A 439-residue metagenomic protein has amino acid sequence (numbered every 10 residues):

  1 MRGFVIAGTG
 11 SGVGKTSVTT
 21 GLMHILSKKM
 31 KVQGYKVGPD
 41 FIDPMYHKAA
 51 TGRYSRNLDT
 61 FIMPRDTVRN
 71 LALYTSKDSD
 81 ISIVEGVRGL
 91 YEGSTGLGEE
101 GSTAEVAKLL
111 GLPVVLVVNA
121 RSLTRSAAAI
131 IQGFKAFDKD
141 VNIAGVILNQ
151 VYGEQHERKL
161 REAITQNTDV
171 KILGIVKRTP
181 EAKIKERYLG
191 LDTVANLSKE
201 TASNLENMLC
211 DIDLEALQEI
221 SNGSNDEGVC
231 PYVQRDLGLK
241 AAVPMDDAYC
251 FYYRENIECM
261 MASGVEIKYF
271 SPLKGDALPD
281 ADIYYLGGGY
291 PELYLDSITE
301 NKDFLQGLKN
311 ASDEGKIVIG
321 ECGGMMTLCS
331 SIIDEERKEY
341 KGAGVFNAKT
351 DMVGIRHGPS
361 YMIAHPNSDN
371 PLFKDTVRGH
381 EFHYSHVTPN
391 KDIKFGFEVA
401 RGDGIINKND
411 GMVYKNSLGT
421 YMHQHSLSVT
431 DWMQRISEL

Functional and structural regions predicted by a protein language model:
R2-G14, M23-L110, V114, V118-N142 (+2 more regions): ATP-dependent carboxylate-amine ligase catalytic core
G3, M30-Q33, G238-K240, E266 (+1 more regions): Residues that mark the start of a beta-strand
V5, I83-E85, V115, I147 (+4 more regions): Structural motif
V18: Hydrophobic positions on the alpha1 helix immediately C-terminal to the Walker A/P-loop
T124-V233: Internal gly/pro-rich beta-alpha loop/helix module that stabilizes soluble enzyme cofactors or their anionic handles
A182-G238, M352-L439: Amide-donor transfer/coupling interface in amidating biosynthetic enzymes
L239-D313: Phosphate-binding active sites in nucleotide-utilizing proteins
I267, P291-D369: Cysteine-nucleophile active-site neighborhood
